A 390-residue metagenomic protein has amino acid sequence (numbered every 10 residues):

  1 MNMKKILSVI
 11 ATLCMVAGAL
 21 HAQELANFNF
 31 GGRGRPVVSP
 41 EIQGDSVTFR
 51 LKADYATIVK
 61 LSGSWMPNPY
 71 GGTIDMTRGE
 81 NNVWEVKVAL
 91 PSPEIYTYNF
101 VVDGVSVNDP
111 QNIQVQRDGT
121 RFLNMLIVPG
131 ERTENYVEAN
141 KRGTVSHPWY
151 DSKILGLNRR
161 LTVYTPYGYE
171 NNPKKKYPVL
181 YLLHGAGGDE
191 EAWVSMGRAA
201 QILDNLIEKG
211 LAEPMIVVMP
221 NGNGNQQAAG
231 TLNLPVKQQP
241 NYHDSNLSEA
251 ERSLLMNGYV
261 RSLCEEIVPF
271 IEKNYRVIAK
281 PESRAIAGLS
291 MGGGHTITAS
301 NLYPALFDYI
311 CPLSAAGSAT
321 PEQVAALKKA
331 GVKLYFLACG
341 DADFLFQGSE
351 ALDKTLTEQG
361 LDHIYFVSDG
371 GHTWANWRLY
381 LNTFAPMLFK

Functional and structural regions predicted by a protein language model:
M1-E24: Bacterial Sec-dependent N-terminal signal peptides
M3-K4, G32-G34: Short, intrinsically disordered low-complexity segments
Q23-G31, V37-T73, T77-K390: Non-catalytic cap/lid and distal C-terminal segments of serine-dependent acyl enzymes
